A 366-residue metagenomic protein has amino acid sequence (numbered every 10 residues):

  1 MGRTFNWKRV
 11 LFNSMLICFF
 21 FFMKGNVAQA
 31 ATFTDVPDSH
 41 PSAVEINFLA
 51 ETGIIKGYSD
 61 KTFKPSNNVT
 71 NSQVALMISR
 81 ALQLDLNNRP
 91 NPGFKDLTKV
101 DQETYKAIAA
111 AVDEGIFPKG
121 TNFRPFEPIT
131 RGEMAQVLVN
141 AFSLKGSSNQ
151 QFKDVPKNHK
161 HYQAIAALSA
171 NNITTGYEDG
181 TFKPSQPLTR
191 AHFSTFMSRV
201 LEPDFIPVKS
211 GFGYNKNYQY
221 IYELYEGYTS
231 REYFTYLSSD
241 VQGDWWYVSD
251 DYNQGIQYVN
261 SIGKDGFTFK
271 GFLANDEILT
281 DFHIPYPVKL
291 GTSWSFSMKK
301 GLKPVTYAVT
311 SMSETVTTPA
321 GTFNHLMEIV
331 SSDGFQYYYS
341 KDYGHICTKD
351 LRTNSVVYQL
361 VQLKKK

Functional and structural regions predicted by a protein language model:
G2-P41, K56-S72, I78-E103, D113-G132 (+3 more regions): Feature responds to low-complexity, polar/acidic, surface-exposed segments characteristic of secreted/exported proteins
P128-T175, P187, A191-H192, D204-F205 (+1 more regions): A charged, solvent-exposed segment within the mature domains of Sec-exported extracytoplasmic proteins
P207-K366: Conserved functional acidic sites
